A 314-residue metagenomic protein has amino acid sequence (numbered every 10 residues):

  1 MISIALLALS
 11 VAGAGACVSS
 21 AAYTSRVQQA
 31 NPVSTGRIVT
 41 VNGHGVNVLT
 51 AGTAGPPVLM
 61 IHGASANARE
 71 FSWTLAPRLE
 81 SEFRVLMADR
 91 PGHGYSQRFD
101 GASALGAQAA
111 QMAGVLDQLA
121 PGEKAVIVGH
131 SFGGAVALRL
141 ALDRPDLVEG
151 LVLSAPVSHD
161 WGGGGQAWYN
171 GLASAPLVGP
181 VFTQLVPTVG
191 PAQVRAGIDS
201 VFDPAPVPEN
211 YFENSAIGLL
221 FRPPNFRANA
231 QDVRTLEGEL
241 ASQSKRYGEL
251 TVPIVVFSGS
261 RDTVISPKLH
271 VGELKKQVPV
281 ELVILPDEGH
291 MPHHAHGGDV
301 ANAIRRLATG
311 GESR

Functional and structural regions predicted by a protein language model:
M1-V58, S81-F83, E123, T309-R314: Alpha/beta-hydrolase fold catalytic core
V27, G165-A167, Q184-E249: Conserved alpha/beta-hydrolase catalytic His-Asp/Glu region
L49-A51, M87-V128: Active-site loop/oxyanion-hole signature of alpha/beta-hydrolase fold enzymes
T50-Y95: Conserved HGGG/HGGXW glycine-rich cap/lid loop of the alpha/beta-hydrolase fold
R78, V255-E288: Conserved loop-alpha-helix segment in the C-terminal half of the alpha/beta-hydrolase fold that carries the catalytic
G134-P145, L151: Short glycine-enriched nucleophile-adjacent loop and the immediately C-terminal alpha-helix near the catalytic center
L142, L151-T183: Flexible "cap/lid" loop of the alpha/beta hydrolase fold
E288-G297: Catalytic histidine-centered segment of alpha/beta-hydrolase-like enzymes
